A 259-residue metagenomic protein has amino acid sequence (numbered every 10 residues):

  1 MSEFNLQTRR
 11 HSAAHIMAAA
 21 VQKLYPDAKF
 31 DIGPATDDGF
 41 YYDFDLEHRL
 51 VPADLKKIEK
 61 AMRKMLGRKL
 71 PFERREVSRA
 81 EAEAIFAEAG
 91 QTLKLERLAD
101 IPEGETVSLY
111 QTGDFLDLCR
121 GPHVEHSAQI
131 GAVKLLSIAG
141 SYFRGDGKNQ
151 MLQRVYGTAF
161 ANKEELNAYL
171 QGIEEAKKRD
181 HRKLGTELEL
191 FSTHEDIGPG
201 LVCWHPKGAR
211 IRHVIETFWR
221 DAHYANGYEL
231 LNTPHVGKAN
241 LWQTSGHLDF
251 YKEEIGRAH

Functional and structural regions predicted by a protein language model:
M1-T8, A20, K29-I32, Y41-R257: Auxiliary tRNA-acceptor-end handling modules of aminoacyl-tRNA synthetases
K23: Metal-associated gating/positioning segment near the N- to mid-region
P34-T36: Structural signature of FAD isoalloxazine-binding scaffolds in flavoprotein oxidoreductases
